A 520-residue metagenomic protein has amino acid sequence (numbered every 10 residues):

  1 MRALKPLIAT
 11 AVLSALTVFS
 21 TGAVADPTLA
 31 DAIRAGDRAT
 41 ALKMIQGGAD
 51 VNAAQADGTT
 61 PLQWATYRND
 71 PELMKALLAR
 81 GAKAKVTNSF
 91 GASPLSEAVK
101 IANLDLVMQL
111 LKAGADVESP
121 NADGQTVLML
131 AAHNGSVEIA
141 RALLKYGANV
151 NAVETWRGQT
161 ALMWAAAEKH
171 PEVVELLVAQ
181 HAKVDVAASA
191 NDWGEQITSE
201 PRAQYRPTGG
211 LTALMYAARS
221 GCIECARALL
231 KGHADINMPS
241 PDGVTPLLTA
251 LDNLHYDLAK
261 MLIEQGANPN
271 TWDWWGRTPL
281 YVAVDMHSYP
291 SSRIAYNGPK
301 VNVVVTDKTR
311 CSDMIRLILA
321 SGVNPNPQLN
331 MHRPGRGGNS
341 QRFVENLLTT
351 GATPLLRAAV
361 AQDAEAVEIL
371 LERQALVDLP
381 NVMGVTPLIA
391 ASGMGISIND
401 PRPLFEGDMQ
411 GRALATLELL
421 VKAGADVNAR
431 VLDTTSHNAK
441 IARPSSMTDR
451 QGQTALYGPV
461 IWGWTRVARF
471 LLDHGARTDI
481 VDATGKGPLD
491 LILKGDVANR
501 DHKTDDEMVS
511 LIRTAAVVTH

Functional and structural regions predicted by a protein language model:
A9-V18: Bacterial N-terminal signal peptides
V24-W64: N-terminal segments that cap or nucleate solenoid repeat domains
D31-A35, W64-D70, E97-N103, L130-S136 (+12 more regions): Ankyrin repeat A-helix N-terminal signature
T40, E72-L73, D105-L106, E138-I139 (+9 more regions): Conserved ankyrin/ankyrin-like repeat signature
I45-D50, K75-K83, M108-D116, R141-N149 (+8 more regions): Ankyrin repeat domain, specifically the short helix-to-loop turn at the C-terminus of the second helix of each repeat
Q55, N88, N121, E154-T155 (+10 more regions): Ankyrin repeat boundary/linker residues
G58, G91, G124, R157-G158 (+8 more regions): Start-of-repeat signature of ankyrin repeats
T478-A516: Leucine-rich solenoid repeat scaffolds
